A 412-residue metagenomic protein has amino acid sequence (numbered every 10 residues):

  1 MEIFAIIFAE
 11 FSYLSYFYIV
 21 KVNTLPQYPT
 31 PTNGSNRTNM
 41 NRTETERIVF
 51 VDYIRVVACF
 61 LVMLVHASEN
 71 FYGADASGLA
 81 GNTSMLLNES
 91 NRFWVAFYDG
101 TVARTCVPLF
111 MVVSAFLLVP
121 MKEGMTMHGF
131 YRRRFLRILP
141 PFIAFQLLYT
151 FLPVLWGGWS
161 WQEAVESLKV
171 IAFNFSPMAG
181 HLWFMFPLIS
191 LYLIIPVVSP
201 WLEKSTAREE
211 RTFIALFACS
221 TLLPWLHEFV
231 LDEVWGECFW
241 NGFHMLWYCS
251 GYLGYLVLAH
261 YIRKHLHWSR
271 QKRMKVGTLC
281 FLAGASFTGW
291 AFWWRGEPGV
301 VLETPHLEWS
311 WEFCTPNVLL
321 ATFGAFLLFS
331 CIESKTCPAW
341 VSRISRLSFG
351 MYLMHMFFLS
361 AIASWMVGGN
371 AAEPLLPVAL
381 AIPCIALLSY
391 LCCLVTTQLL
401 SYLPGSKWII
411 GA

Functional and structural regions predicted by a protein language model:
I3-L222, G369-A412: Membrane-cytosol interface segments of multi-pass membrane proteins, especially ER/Golgi lipid-handling enzymes
V62-V65, M111-L117, Q146, G254 (+4 more regions): Helical transmembrane-bundle signal
L64, L216-E228, F281-W294, F357: Aromatic-anchored segments of alpha-helical transmembrane domains
N70-G78, V154-W161, F229-D232, F292-V300 (+1 more regions): Membrane-helix interface motif
V95-P108, A172-P187, E228-Y255, T288-F323: Interfacial loop-to-helix transition and helix-capping segments at the boundaries of transmembrane helices
L118-M125, V197-E203, L258-W268, L327-K335: Structural signal for the C-terminal ends of transmembrane alpha-helices and the immediately following loop
E210-S220, K275-G284, S345-S348: Central hydrophobic cores of alpha-helical transmembrane segments in multi-pass integral membrane proteins
G296-P404: Alpha-helical transmembrane segments of multi-pass integral membrane proteins
